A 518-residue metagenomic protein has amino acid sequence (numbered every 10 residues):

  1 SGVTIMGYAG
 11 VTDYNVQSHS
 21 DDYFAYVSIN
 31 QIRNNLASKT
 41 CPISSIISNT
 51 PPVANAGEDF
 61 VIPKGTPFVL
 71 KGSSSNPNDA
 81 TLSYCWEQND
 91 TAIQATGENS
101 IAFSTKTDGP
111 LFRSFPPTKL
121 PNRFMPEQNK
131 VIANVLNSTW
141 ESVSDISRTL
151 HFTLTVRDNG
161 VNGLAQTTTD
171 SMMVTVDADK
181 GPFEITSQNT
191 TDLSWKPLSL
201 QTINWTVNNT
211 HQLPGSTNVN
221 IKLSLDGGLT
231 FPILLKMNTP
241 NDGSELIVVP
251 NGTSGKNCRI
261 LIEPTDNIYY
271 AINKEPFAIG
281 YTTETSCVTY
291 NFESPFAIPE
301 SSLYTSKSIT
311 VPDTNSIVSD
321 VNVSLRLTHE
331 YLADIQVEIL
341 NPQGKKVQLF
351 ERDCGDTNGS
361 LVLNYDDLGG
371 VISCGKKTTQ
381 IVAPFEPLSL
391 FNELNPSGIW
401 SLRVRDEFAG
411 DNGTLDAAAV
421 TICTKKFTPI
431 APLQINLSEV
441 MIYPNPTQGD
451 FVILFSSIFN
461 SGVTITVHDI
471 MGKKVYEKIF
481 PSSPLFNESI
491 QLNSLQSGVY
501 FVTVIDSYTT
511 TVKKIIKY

Functional and structural regions predicted by a protein language model:
S1-V143, T149-T153, N162-A165: Extracellular (secreted or membrane-anchored) zinc-dependent metallopeptidases, primarily metzincins but also closely
P42-S48, T282-Y290, I422-Y443, G449 (+2 more regions): Residue-level detector of functionally pivotal "anchor" positions at catalytic/ligand-binding pockets or at interdomain
F60-F68, T191-S199, S301, Y443-T447: Short, solvent-exposed loop/linker segments at the N-terminal edge of repeated beta-sheet extracellular domains
G72-N78, N89, T206-H211, S456-I458: Acidic, Ser/Thr
S83-I146, N218-E245, G344-N392: Exoplasmic/lumenal beta-rich domain surfaces
R157-A165, T265-Y269, A409: Short, solvent-exposed loop/turn segments at the edges of extracellular beta-sandwich modules
P240, P250-K256, N267-L433, P446: Loop and turn regions of beta-sandwich accessory domains that flank beta-strands and are enriched in small/polar
L433-Y443, T447-Y518: C-terminal outer-membrane/trafficking sorting elements
